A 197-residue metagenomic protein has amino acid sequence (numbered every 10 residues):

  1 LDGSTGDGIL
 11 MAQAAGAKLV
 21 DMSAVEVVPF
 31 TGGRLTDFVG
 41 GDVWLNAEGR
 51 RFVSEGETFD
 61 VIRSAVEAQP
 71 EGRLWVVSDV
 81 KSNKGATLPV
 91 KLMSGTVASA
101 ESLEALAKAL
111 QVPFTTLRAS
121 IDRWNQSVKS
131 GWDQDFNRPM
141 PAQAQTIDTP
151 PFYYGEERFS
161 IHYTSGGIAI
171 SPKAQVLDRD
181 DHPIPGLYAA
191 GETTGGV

Functional and structural regions predicted by a protein language model:
L1-L10, T194-V197: A conserved FAD-binding loop/helix module that cradles the flavin
D2, G32-L35, V66-E67, E157-I161 (+1 more regions): Short Gly/Pro-enriched turn/cap motifs at secondary-structure boundaries
S4-G8, S102, A189: Catalytic-loop motifs flanking and including active-site residues across diverse enzymes
G6-M11, L19, V39-W44, G49 (+4 more regions): Generic detector of short, locally flexible boundary/turn motifs and exposed helical patches
I9, A15-T116: An anion/pyrophosphate-binding glycine-rich loop and adjacent beta-alpha core in soluble alpha-beta enzymes
T116-V197: A glycine-rich dinucleotide-binding beta-alpha-beta segment and adjacent secondary-structure elements that constitute
